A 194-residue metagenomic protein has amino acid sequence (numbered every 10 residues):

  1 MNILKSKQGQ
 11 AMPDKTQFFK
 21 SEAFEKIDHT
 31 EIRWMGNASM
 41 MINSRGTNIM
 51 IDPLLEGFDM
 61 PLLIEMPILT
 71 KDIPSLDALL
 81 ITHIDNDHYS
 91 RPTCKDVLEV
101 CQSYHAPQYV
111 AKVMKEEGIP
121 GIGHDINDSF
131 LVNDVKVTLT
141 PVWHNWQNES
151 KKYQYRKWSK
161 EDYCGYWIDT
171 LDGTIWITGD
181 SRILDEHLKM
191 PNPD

Functional and structural regions predicted by a protein language model:
N2-A38: Bacterial Sec-exported substrate-binding components of ABC uptake systems
F19-K20, F24, M41-I84, R91-D96 (+2 more regions): Pre-active-site segment of Zn-dependent metallo-hydrolases
E25-T30, N43-I49, S129-T138, D169-I175: Beta-strand-turn-beta hairpins that frame and shape the catalytic cleft of phosphate-ester-processing enzymes
D28, G36-A38, I126-D128, D162-C164: Residue-level marker for the onset of beta-strands and adjacent loop->beta junctions in well-ordered domains
P67-S129, T138, W143-W146: Active-site HxH/HxHxD metal-binding segment of metal-dependent hydrolases
P74, E99, V135, E161 (+1 more regions): Structured loop/turn residues at beta-strand edges in well-structured enzyme cores
E149-D194: Active-site-proximal loop/helix segments of hydrolase catalytic cores
